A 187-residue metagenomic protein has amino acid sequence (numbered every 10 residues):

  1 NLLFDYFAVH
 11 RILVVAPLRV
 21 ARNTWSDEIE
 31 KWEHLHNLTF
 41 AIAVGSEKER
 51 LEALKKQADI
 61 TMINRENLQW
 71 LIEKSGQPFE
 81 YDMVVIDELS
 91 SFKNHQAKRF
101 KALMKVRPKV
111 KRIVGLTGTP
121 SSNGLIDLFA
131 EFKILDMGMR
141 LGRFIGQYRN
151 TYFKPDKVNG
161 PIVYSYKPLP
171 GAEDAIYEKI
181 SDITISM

Functional and structural regions predicted by a protein language model:
N1-D27: Conserved SF1/SF2 helicase motif Ia
V9-R11, S26, N37, M83 (+1 more regions): Conserved P-loop NTPase motor "coupling/switch" region that bridges the ATPase
A16, V44, T117: Short beta-strand/turn micro-motifs composed of small residues that flank or help shape donor/cofactor-binding pockets
R19, F40-R50, N64-W70, K93-Q96: Conserved helicase motor
V20-G45, L135-G138: Conserved helix-turn-beta segment of the N-terminal RecA-like "Helicase ATP-binding" lobe in SF1/SF2 helicases
N23, W70-E73, K93-K101, L125-I126: Short N-terminal helix/helix-N-cap motif within the alpha/beta-hydrolase-1
E47-Y81: Conserved helix/coil segment N-terminal to the catalytic DExD/H
D87-E88: Walker B catalytic acidic pair
